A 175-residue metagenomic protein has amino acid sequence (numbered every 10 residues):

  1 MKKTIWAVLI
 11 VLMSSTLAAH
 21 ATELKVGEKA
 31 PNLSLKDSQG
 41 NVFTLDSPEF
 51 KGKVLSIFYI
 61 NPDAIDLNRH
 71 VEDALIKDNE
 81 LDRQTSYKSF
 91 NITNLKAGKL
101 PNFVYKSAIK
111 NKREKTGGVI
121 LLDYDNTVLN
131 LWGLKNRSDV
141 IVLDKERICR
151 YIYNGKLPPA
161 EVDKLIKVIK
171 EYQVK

Functional and structural regions predicted by a protein language model:
M1-T4: Positively charged n-region of N-terminal signal peptides that target proteins for export
A7-T16: Bacterial N-terminal signal peptides
H20-L45, D66-R69: N-terminal "domain-start" segment that seeds a small globular fold
L45-R69: Short active-site neighborhood of thiol/selenol oxidoreductases, capturing the structured segment around
N61-K112: Structural microenvironment flanking redox-active thiols in thiol-disulfide oxidoreductases
K88-I92, F103-N136: Short, internal strand/loop/helix patches that form the active-site neighborhood or redox-interaction surface
N136-K175: Thiol-/selenol-based redox modules, centered on thioredoxin-like and closely related oxidoreductase domains
